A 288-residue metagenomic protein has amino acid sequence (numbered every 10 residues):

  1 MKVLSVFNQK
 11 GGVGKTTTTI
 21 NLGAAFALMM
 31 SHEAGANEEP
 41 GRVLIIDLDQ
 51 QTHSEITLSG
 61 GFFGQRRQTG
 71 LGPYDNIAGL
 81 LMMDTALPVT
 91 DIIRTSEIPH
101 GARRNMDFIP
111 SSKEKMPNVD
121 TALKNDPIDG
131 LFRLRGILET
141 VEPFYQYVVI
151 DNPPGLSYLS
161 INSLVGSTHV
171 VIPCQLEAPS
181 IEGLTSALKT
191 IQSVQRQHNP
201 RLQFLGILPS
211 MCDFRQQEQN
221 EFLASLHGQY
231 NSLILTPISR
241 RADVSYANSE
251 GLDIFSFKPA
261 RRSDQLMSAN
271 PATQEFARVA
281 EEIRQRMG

Functional and structural regions predicted by a protein language model:
M1-G288: P-loop NTP-binding core
